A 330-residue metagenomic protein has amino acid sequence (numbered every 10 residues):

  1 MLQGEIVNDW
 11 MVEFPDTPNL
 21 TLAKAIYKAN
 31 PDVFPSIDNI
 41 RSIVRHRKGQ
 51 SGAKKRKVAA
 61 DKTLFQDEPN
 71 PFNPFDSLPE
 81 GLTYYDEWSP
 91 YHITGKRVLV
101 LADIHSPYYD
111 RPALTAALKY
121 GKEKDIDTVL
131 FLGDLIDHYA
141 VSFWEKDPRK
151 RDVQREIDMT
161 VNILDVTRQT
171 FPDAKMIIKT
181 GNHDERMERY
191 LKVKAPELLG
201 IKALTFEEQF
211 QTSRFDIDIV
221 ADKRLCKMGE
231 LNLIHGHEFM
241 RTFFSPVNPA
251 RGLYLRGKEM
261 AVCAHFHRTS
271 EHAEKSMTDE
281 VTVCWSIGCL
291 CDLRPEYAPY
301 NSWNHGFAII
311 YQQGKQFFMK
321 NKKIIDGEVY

Functional and structural regions predicted by a protein language model:
M1-T17: Positively charged, polyanion-binding regions of nucleic-acid-associated proteins
L20-D32: DNA-recognition alpha helix
D32-A60: Major-groove recognition helix of helix-turn-helix-like DNA-binding domains
P69-R111, K227-L231: Mobile, glycine- and charge-enriched loop segments and immediately flanking short secondary-structure elements within
K96-V98, T128, L231-N232, M260-V262: Structural motif
L101, S106-S213: Core catalytic region of metal-dependent phosphoesterases/phosphodiesterases, especially metallo-beta-lactamase-like
K194-N232, G236, M240-V247, C289: Active-site-proximal loop/helix segment associated with metal-binding centers of metalloenzymes
I234-K323, G327: Conserved beta-sheet core of the metallophosphoesterase superfamily
